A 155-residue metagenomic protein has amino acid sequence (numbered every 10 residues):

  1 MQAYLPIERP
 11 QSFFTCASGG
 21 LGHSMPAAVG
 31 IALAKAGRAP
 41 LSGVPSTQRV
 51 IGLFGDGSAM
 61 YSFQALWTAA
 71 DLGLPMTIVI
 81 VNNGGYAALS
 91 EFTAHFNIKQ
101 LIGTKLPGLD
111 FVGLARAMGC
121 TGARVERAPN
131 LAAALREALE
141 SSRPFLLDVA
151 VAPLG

Functional and structural regions predicted by a protein language model:
A3-G155: Thiamine diphosphate
